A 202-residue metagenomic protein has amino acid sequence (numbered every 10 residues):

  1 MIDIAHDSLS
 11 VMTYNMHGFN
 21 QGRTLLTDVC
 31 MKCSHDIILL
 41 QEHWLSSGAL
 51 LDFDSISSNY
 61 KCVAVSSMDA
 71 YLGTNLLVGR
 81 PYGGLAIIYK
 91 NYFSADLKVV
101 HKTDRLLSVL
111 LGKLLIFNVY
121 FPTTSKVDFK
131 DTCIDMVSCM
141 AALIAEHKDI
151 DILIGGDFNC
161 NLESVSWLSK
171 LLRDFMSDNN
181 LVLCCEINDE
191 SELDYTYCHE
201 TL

Functional and structural regions predicted by a protein language model:
M1-L202: A shared catalytic/ligand-binding motif for oxyanion handling
